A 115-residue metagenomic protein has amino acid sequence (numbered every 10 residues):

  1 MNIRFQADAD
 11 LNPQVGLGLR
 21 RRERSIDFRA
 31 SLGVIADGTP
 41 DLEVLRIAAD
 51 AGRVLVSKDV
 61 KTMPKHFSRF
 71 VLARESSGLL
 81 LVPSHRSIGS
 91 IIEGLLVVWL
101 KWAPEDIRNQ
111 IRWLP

Functional and structural regions predicted by a protein language model:
N2-I26, L32-A36, L42-L45, K65-P115: Acidic, PIN/NYN-like endoribonuclease modules and their adjacent C-terminal/linker elements
R29-S31, V56-S57: Short, conserved beta-strand edge motifs with alternating hydrophobic and charged residues
D41, I47-F67: Acidic, metal-binding active-site segment of PIN/NYN-like and related structure-specific nucleases
